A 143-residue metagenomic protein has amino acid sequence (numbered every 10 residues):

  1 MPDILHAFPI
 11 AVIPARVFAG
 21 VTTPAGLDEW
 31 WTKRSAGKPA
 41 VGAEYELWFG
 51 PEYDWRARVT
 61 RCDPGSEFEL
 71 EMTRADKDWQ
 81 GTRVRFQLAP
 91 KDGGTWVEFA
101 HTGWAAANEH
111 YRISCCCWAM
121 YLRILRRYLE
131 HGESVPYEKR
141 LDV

Functional and structural regions predicted by a protein language model:
M1, G50-E52, K77-W79: Glycine-centered tight beta-turn/hairpin loop motif at sheet-sheet or coil-to-beta transitions
M1-A36: Hydrophobic ligand-binding cavity/cleft-lining segments
D3-A7, E44, D54, E67 (+2 more regions): Intrinsic-disorder/low-complexity, polar/charged segments enriched in Ser/Thr/Lys/Arg/Asp/Glu/Gln
F8, R56-R61, T82-P90: Hydrophobic/aromatic beta-strand elements that line small-molecule binding cavities or substrate pockets in beta-rich
V17-V21, L27, Y45, V59 (+4 more regions): Hydrophobic pocket/interface hotspot
D28-E29, R34-R74: Glycine-rich portal/gate segments that line the openings of hydrophobic small-molecule binding cavities
R74-L125, P136-E138: Beta-strand/loop substructures that line and gate deep hydrophobic ligand-binding cavities in soluble
R127-V143: Short, highly charged C-terminal tails/helix-capping segments
